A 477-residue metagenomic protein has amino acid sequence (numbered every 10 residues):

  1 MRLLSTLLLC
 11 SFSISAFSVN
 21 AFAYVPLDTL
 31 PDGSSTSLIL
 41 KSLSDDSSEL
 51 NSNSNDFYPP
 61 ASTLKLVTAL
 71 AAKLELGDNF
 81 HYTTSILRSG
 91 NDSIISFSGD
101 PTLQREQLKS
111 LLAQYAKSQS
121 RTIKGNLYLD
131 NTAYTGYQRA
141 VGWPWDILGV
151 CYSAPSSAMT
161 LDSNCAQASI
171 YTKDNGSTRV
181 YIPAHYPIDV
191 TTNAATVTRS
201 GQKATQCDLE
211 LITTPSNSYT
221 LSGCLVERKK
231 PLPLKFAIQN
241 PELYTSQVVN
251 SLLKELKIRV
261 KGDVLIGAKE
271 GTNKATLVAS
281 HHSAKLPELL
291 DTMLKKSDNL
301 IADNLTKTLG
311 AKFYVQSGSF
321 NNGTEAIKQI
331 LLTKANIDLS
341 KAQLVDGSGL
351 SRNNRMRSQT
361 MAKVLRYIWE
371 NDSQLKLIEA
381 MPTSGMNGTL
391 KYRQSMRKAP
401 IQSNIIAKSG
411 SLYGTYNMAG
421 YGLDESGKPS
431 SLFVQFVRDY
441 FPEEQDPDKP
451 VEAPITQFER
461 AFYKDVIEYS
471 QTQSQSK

Functional and structural regions predicted by a protein language model:
M1-S5: Positively charged n-region of N-terminal signal peptides that target proteins for export
T6-A16: Bacterial N-terminal signal peptides
V19-F57, L76-N79, A113-I123: Beta-lactamase-like hydrolase cores
V25-L27, E75-D338, D465-Q471, Q475: Conserved serine DD-peptidase/penicillin-binding transpeptidase domain and beta-lactam-recognizing active-site
L38-L40, T84-L87, A419: Short beta-strand scaffold segments in enzyme catalytic cores
E49-N51, T306-K477: Small-residue-rich helix-loop
N51-A71: Short active-site loop at a secondary-structure junction that contains or immediately precedes the catalytic residue(s)
